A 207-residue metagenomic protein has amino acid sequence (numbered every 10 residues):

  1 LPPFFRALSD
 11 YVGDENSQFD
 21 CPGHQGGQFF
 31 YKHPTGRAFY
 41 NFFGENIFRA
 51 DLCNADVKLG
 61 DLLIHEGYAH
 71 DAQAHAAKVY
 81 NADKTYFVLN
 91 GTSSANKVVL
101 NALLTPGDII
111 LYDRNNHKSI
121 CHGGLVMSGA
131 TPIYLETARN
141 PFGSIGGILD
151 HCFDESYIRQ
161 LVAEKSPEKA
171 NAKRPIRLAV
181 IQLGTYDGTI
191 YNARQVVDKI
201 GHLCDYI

Functional and structural regions predicted by a protein language model:
L1-R49: N-terminal glycine-rich, Lys/His-bearing helix-loop that initiates the first secondary-structure elements of many
G44-A95: Conserved N-terminal alpha-helix of the aminotransferase class I/II PLP-enzyme fold
E66-A69, N90-A95, N115-S119, G184-T189: Gly/Ser/Thr-rich loops at beta-strand to alpha-helix junctions that form or flank small-molecule/cofactor-binding
K84-D108, S119-G123: Conserved beta-loop-alpha segment that forms the PLP phosphate-binding cup at the N-terminus of a helix
D108, A130, H202-Y206: A short helix->loop->beta-strand "cap" motif at the edges of active sites that frequently abuts
D113-P132, T137-R139: Substrate-binding/gating loop at the entrance of the active-site cleft, primarily in PLP-dependent aminotransferase-like
G143-I207: Active-site phosphate-binding strand-loop segment of PLP-dependent enzymes
